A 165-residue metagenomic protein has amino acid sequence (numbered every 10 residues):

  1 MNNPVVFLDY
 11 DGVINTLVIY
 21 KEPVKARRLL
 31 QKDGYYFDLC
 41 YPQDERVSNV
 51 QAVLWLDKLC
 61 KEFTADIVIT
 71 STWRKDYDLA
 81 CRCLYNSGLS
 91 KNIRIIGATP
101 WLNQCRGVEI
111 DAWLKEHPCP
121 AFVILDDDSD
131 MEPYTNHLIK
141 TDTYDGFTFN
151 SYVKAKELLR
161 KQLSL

Functional and structural regions predicted by a protein language model:
M1-L165: Catalytic phosphate/metal-binding cores of nucleic-acid and nucleotide-processing enzymes, i.e., regions that mediate
